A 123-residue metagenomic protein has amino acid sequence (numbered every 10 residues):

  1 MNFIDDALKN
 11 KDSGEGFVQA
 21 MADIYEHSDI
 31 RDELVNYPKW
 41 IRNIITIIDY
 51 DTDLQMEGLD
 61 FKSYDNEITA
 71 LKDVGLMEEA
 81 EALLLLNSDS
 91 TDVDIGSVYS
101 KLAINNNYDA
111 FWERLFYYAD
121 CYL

Functional and structural regions predicted by a protein language model:
M1-L123: Extended, alpha-helix-rich binding/interface surfaces that flank or overlap catalytic cores and mediate recognition
